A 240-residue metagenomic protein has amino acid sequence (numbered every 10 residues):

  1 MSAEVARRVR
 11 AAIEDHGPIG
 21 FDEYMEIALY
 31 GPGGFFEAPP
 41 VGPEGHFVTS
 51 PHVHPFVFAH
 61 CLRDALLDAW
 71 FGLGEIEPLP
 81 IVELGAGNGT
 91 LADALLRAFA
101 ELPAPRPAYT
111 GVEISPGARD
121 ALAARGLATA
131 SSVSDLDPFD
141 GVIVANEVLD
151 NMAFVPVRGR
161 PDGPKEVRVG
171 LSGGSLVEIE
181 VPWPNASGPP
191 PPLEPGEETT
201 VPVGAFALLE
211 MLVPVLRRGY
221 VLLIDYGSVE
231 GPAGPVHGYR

Functional and structural regions predicted by a protein language model:
M1-L84, N88-S132, V157: Rossmann-like AdoMet
R8-A11, P138-R240: Class I S-adenosyl-L-methionine
L73-I76, D135-P138, L216: Glycine-rich phosphate-binding loop signature in dinucleotide/nucleotide-binding domains
A130-D135, V148: Conserved SAM/SAH-binding loop
